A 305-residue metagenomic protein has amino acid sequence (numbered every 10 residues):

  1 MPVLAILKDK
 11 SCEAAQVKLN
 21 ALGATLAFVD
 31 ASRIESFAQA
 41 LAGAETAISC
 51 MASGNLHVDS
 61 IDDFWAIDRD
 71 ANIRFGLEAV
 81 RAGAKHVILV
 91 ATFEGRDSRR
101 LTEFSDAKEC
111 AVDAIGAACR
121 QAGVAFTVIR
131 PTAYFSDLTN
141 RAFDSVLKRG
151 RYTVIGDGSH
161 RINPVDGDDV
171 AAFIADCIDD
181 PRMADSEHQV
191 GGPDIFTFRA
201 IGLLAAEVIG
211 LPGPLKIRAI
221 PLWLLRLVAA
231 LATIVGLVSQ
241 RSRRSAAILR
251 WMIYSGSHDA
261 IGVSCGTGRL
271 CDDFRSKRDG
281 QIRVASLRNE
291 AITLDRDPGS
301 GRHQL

Functional and structural regions predicted by a protein language model:
M1, I6, C12-A15, A82 (+1 more regions): Oxidoreductase cofactor-interface core, primarily capturing Rossmann-like NAD(P)-dependent enzymes
K8-R81, R96-S98: NAD(P)H-binding glycine-rich loop region in Rossmannoid oxidoreductase-like domains and their noncatalytic homologs
T46-I48, K85-L89, T127: Conserved catalytic-site loops of classical short-chain dehydrogenases/reductases
A47, V170, I174, V190 (+2 more regions): Non-catalytic, hydrophobic alpha-helical segments
M51, I88-T92, R130-T132: Active-site beta-alpha turn of Rossmann-fold NAD(P)-dependent dehydrogenases/reductases
W65-R69, I88, K108: Short alpha-helix in the Rossmann-fold core of NAD(P)-dependent oxidoreductases
A205-G256: Terminal hydrophobic/aromatic helix or amphipathic segment near a protein terminus
G256-L305: Amphipathic terminal alpha-helices
